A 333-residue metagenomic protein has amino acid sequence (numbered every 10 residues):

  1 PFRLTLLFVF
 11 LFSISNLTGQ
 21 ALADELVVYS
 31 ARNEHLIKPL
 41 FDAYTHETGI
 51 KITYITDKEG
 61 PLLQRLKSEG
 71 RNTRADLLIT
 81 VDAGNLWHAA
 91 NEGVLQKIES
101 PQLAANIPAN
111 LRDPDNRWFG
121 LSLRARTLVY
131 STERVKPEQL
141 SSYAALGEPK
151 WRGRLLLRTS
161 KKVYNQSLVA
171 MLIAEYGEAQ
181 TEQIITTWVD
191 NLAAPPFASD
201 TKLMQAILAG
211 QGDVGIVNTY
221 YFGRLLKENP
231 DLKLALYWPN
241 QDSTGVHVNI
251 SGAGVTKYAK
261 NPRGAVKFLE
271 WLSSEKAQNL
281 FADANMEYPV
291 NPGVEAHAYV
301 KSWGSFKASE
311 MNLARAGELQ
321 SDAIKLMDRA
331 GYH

Functional and structural regions predicted by a protein language model:
T5-N16: Bacterial N-terminal signal peptides
L22-W87: Early extracytoplasmic/lumenal segment of secretory-pathway proteins
A31-K38, R74-Q211, T244: Extracytoplasmic ligand-binding site segments that recognize negatively charged/polar headgroups
L40, Q183-I184, N218, S251 (+2 more regions): Short amphipathic alpha-helical coupling segments at ligand-binding clamshell hinges and other catalytic/signaling
G84-H88, D213-K233: A ligand-binding cleft/hinge motif common to bilobed small-molecule-binding domains
T127-R134, V248-N261, L280: A bilobed periplasmic-binding-protein/Venus flytrap-type ligand-binding module shared by bacterial periplasmic
G153-S160, W271-E295: Periplasmic-binding protein-like
A179, E287-H333: An extracytoplasmic/periplasmic, membrane-proximal ligand-sensing/linker region
